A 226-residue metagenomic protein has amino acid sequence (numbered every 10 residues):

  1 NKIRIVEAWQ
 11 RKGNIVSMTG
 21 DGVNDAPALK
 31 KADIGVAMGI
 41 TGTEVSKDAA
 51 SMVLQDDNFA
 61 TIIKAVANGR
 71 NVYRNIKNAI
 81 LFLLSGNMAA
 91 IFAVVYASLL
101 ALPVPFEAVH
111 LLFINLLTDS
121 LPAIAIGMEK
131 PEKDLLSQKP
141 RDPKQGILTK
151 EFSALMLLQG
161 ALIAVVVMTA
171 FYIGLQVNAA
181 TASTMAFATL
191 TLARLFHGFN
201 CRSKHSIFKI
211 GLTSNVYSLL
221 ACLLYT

Functional and structural regions predicted by a protein language model:
N1-I5, G22-A32: Acidic, divalent-metal-coordinating active-site segment for phosphoryl/phosphodiester hydrolysis, typified by short
N1-S17, G39-F208: Membrane-embedded transport module
I210-L219: Cytoplasmic-side transmembrane-helix entry/capping segments in multi-pass membrane proteins
Y225-T226: Conserved small/polar residues in nucleotide/adenosyl-binding loops
